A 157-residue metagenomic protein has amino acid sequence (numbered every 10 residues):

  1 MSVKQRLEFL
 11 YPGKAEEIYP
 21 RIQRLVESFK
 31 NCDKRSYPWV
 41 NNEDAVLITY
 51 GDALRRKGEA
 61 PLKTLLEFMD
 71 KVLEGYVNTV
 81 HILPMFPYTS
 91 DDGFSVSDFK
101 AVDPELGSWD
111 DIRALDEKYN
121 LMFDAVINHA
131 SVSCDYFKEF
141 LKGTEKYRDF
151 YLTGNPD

Functional and structural regions predicted by a protein language model:
S2-D157: Acidic/aromatic-lined carbohydrate-recognition and catalytic surfaces of CAZymes acting on diverse glycans
